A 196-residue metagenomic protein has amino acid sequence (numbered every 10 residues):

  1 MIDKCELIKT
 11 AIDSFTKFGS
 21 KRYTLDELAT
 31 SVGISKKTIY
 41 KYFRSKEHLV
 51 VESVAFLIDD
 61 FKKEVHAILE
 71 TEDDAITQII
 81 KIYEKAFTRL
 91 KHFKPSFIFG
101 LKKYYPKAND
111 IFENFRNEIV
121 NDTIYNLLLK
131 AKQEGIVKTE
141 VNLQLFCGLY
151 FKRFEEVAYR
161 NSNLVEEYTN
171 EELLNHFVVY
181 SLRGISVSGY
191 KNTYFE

Functional and structural regions predicted by a protein language model:
I2-T30: Short, amphipathic alpha-helix enriched in basic
L7, S45-V51, D60: Short amphipathic alpha-helical segment with a characteristic S/N-K-E followed by hydrophobic residues
G33-F43: Short hydrophobic/aromatic patch on the recognition helix
E52, H66-H92, C147-Y150, L174: Hydrophobic alpha-helical connector segments
K91-Y125, Q133-I136, L145: Short secondary-structure transition hinges
I119-C147, R153, A158-V165: Hydrophobic alpha-helical bundle segments that form small-molecule/ligand-binding pockets
N126-E134, L164-E196: C-terminal peripheral helix-coil segments that are non-catalytic and often amphipathic
